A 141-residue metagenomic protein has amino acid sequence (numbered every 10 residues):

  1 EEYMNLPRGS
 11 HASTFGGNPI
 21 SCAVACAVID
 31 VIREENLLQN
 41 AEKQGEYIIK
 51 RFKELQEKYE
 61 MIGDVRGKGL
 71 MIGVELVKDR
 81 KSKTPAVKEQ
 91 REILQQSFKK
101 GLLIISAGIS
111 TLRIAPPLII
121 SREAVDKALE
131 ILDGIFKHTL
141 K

Functional and structural regions predicted by a protein language model:
E1-K141: Conserved N-terminal phosphate-binding loop of PLP-dependent enzymes in the Aspartate aminotransferase
